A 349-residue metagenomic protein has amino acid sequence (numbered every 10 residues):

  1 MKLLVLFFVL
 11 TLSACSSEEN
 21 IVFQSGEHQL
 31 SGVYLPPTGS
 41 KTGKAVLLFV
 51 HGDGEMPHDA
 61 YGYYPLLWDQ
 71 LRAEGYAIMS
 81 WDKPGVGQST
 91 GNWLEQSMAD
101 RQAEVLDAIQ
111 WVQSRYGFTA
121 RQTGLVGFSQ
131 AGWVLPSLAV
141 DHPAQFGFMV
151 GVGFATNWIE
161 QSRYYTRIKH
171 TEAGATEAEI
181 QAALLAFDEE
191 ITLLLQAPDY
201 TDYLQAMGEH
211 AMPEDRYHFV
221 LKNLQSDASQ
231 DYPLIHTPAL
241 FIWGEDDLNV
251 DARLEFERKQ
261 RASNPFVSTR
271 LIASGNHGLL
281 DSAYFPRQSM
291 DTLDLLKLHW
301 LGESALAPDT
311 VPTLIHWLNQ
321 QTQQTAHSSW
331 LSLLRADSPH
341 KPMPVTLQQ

Functional and structural regions predicted by a protein language model:
C15-S40: N-terminal cap/lid segment of alpha/beta-hydrolase-fold proteins
G43-G52: Short beta-strand element of the alpha/beta-hydrolase
P57-L67, K83, R253: The serine-hydrolase catalytic nucleophile loop
L71-Q88: Conserved alpha/beta-hydrolase
Q96-Y116: Alpha/beta-hydrolase active-site loop
V150-D231: Accessory cap/linker subdomain of secreted extracellular hydrolases
I235, F241-W243: Short beta-strand/loop motif that positions the catalytic acidic residue of the alpha/beta-hydrolase fold
T237, L248-R261: Short alpha-helix in the alpha/beta-hydrolase fold that links the catalytic acid
